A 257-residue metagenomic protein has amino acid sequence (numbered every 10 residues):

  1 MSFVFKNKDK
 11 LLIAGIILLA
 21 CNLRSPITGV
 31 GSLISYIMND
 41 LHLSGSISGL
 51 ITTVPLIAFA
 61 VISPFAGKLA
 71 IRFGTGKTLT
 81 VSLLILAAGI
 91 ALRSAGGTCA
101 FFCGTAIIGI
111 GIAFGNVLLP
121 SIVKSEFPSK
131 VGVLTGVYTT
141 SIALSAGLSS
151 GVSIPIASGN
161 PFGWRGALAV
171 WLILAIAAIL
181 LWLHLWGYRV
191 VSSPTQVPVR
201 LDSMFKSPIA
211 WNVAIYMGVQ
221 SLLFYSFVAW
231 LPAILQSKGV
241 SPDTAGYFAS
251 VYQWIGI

Functional and structural regions predicted by a protein language model:
M1-N7, G187-V213: Juxtamembrane intracellular "pre-TM" segments in multi-pass secondary transporters
L11-G45, S63-A66, F227-P232: Extracytoplasmic
T28, L56-P64, A146-G147, Q253-I257: Residue-level signature of mid-helix packing/kink "hotspots" within the transmembrane helices of 12-pass Major
V30-G31, P208-I257: Extracytoplasmic gate region of multi-pass secondary transporters
V61-C99: Conserved MFS/SLC helix-loop-helix module at the cytosolic interface between two early adjacent transmembrane helices
T98, S129-K130, G136-G187: Helix-loop-helix hairpin linking two adjacent transmembrane segments in secondary transporters
C99-T105, N212-V213: Short hydrophobic/alpha-helical segments at membrane-entry points of transmembrane helices in Major Facilitator
T105-T140: Cytoplasmic helix-loop-helix junction between adjacent transmembrane helices in 12-TM secondary transporters
